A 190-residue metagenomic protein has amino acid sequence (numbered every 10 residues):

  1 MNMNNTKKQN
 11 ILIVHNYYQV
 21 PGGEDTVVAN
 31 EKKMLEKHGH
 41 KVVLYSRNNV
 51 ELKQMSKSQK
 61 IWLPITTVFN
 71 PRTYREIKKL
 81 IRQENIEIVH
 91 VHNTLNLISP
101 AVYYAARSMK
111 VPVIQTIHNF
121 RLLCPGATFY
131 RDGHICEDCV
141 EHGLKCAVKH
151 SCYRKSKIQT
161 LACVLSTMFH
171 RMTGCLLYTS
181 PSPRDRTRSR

Functional and structural regions predicted by a protein language model:
M1-N48, R82-E84, V102-A105, M109-P112: N-terminal subdomain of nucleotide-sugar transferases
N16, T94, R184: Flexible loop residues that form catalytic and substrate-binding hotspots at small-molecule/glycan-binding clefts
A29-H40, P100-L144, T187: Internal hydrophobic scaffold segments of catalytic domains
L52-K60, I117-G174: Acceptor-binding helix/loop patch of EC 2.4 sugar-transfer enzymes, predominantly nucleotide-sugar-dependent
L63-K78: Glycine-rich, highly charged phosphate/nucleotide-binding loops
I77, V102-Y103, T179: Aromatic/hydrophobic pocket-lining residues that form π-stacking "cages" and hydrophobic walls in ligand
L80-I98, P112-H118: Short N-terminal targeting/anchoring amphipathic segment
Y178-T187: Conserved small/polar residues in nucleotide/adenosyl-binding loops
